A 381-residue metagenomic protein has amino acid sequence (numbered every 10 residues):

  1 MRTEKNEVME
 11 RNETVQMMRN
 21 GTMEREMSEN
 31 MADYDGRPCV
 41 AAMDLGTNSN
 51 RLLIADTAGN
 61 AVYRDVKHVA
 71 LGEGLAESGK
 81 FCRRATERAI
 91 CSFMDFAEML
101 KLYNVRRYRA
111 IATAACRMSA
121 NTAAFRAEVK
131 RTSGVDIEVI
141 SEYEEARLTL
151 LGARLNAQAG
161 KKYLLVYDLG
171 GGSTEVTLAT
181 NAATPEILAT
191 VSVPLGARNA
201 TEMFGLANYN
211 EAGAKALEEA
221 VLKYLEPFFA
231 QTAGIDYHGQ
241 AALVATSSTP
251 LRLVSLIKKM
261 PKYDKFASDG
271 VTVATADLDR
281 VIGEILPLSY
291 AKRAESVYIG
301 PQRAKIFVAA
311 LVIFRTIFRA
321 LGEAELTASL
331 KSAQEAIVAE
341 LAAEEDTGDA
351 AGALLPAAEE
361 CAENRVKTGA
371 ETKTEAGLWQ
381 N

Functional and structural regions predicted by a protein language model:
N6, N12, N20, R25-E26 (+2 more regions): Asparagine/serine/threonine-enriched low-complexity, disordered tracts, especially those forming N-linked glycosylation
M31-R51: N-terminal amphipathic/basic leader segments beginning at the initiator methionine
V40, I54-T57, A70, G74-E98 (+6 more regions): Helical "lid/coupling" subdomains associated with nucleotide-phosphate turnover
T47-S49, A153, G170-V176, S248: Ser/Thr-glycine-rich phosphate-binding loops at phosphate-binding pockets of nucleotides, nucleotide cofactors
N48, R106, A324: Short acidic/polar active-site loop segments enriched in Thr and Asp
G59-V66: N-terminal glycine-rich anion-binding loops that anchor highly charged ligand groups
